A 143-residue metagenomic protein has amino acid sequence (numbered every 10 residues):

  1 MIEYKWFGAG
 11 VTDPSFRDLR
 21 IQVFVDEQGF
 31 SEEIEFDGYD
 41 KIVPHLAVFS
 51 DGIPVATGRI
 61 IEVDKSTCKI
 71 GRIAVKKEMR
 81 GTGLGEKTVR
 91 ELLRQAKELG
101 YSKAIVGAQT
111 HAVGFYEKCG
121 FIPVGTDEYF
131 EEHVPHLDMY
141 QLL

Functional and structural regions predicted by a protein language model:
M1-E35, D40-H45, F49-I53: Short amphipathic alpha-helix that is part of the acyltransferase structural core
R20, Y116, F121: Conserved active-site tyrosine of GNAT-family acetyltransferases
A47, I53-E62, S66-A74: Conserved beta-strand in the GNAT
E62-G71, R80, F130-H136: A conserved beta-turn-beta hairpin within the catalytic core of GNAT-like acetyltransferases that forms part
V75, G81-R94: Conserved acetyl-CoA-binding loop-helix of GNAT-fold acetyltransferases
V89, R94-Q109: Conserved GNAT acetyl-CoA-binding A-motif
I105-G107, I122-D138: Conserved catalytic-core motifs of GNAT/GCN5-like acyltransferases
